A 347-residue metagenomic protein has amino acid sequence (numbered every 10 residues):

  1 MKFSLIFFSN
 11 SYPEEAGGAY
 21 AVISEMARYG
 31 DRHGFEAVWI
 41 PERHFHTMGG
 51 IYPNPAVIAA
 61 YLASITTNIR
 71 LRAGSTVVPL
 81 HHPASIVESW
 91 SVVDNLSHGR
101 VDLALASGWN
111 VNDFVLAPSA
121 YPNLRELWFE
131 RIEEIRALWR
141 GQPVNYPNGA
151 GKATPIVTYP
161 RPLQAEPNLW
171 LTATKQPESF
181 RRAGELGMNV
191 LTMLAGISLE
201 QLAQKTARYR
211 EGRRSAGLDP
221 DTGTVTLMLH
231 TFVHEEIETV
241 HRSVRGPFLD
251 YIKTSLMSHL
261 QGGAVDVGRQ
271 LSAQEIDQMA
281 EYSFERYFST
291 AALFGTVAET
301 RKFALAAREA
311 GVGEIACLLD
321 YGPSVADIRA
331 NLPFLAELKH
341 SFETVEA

Functional and structural regions predicted by a protein language model:
M1-F3, F35-A37, T66-L71, L96-D102 (+6 more regions): Short, well-ordered coil/turn segments that N-cap beta-strands
M1-I65, I69-R70, E166-P167, F342 (+1 more regions): N-terminal beta1-alpha1-beta2 module of alpha/beta enzyme domains
F7-Y20, T76-A84, Q164-K175, T231-H234 (+1 more regions): Active-site mouth loops of central-metabolism enzymes
G17-Y29, S89, A173-R181, V297-A306: Short, acidic/polar
G30, G34, E42, L62 (+8 more regions): Conserved, mostly hydrophobic/aromatic
A37-I58, L62, V77, W109 (+2 more regions): Glycine-rich, proline-tolerant flexible connector loops at the mouths of alpha/beta enzymes
H82-M188, E200-A203, A207, R214-A216: Internal, glycine-rich beta/alpha segment that forms the wall or movable "lid" of small-molecule/cofactor binding
P122-T158, E200-V312, H340, E346: An alpha-helical appendage that flanks or caps ligand/catalytic pockets
